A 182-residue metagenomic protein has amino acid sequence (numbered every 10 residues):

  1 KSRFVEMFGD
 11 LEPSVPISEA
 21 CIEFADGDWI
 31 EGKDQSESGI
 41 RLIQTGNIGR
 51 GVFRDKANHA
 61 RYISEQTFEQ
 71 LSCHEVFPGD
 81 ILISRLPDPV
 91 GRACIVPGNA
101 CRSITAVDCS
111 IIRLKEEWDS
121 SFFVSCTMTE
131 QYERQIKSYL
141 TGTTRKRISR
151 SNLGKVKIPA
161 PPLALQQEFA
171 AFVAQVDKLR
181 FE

Functional and structural regions predicted by a protein language model:
K1-E31, K155, P159-E182: Non-catalytic DNA-recognition/assembly elements of restriction-modification systems
S18-K33, N47-P78: Sequence-specific dsDNA recognition surfaces
G39, H59, A106-D108: A generic structural signal for short beta-strands and their flanking turns/coil linkers
Q44-T45, T67, L71-M128: A short beta-sheet element
R102-S110, W118-S121, T141-Q167: A short glycine-rich beta-alpha junction/loop motif
Y132-Q135: Periplasmic-binding protein-like
